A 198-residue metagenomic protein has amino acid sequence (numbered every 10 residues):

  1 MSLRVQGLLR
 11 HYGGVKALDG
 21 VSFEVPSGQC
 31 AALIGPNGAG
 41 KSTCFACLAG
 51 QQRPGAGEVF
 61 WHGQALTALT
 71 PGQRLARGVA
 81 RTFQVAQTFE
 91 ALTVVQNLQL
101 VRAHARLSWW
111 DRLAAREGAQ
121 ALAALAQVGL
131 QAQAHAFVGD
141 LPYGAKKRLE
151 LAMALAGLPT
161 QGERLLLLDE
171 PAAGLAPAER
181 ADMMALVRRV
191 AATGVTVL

Functional and structural regions predicted by a protein language model:
S2-L198: Glycine-rich phosphate-binding loops of nucleotide-dependent enzymes
